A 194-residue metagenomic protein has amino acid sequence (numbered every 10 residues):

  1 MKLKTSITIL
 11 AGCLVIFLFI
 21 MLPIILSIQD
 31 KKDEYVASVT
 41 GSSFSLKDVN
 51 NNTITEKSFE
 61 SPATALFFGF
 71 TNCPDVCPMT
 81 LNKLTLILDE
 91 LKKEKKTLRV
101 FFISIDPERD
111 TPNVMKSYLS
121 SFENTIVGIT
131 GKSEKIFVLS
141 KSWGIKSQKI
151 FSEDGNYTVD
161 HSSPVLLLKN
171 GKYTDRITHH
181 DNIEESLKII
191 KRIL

Functional and structural regions predicted by a protein language model:
M1-S43, I193: N-terminal targeting signals for export/organelle localization
G41-S42, T64, S162-S163: Short loop/turn microsegments at loop-to-beta-strand junctions
S45-L46, L167: Hydrophobic beta-strand positions
K57-T80, L84, F101: Short active-site neighborhood of thiol/selenol oxidoreductases, capturing the structured segment around
E90-T97: Short helix-capping segments at alpha-helix termini
T97-D110, T125-E134: Thiol-based oxidoreductase modules, predominantly thioredoxin-like and allied folds used for disulfide exchange
K116-S162: Short, internal strand/loop/helix patches that form the active-site neighborhood or redox-interaction surface
E153-L194: Thiol-/selenol-based redox modules, centered on thioredoxin-like and closely related oxidoreductase domains
